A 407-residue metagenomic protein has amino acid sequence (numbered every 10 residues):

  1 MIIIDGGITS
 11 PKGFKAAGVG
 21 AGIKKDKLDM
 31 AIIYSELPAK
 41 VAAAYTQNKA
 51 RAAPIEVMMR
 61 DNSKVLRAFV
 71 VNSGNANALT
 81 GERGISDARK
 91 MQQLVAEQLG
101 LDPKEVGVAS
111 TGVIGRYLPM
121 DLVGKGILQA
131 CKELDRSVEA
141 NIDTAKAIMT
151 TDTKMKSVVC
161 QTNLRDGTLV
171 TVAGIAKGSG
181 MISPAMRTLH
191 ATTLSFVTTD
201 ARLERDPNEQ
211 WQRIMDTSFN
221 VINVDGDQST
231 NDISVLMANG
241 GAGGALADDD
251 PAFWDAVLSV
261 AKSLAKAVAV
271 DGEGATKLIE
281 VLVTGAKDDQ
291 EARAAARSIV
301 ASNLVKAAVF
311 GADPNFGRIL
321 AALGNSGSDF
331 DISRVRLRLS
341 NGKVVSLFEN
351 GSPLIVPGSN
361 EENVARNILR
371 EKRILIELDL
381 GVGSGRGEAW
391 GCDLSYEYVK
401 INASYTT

Functional and structural regions predicted by a protein language model:
M1-S86, A96-T407: A structural signal for small-residue-enriched, beta-sheet-centric alpha/beta enzyme cores and oligomeric scaffold folds
Q92: Generic structural marker for isolated residues within well-ordered, non-membrane alpha-helices of soluble domains
